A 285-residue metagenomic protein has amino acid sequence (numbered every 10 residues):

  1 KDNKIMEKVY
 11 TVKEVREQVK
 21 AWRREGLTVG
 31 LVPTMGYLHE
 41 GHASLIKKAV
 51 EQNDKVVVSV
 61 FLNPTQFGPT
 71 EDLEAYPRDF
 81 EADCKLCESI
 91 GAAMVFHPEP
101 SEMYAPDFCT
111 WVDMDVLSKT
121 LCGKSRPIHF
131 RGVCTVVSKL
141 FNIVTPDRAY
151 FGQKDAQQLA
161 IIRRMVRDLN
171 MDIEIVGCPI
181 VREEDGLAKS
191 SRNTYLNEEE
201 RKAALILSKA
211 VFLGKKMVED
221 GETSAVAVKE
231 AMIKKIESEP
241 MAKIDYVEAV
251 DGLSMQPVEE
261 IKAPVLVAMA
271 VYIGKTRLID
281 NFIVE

Functional and structural regions predicted by a protein language model:
N3-M241, V250-G252: Nucleotidyltransferase catalytic core that binds NTPs
A231-E285: Phosphate/ribose-recognition catalytic cores of enzymes acting on nucleotide-derived substrates
